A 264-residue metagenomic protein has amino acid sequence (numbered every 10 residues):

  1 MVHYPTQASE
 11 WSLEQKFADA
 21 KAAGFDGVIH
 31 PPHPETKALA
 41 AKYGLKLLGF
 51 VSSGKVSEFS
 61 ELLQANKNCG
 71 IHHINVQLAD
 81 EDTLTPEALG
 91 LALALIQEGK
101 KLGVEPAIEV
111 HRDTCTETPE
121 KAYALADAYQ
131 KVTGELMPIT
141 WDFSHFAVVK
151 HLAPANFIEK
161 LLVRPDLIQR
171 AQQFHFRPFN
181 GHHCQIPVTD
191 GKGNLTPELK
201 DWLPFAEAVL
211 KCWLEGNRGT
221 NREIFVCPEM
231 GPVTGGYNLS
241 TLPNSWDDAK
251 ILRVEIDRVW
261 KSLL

Functional and structural regions predicted by a protein language model:
M1-C69, R253-L264: N-terminal pre-domain/capping segments
M1-T6, E10-E14, G70, A126-Q130 (+3 more regions): Histidine-acidic metal/acid-base catalytic patches
T6-W11, F25-L39, V51-S60, D80-E87 (+4 more regions): Acidic-and-aromatic substrate-binding clefts and catalytic sites of carbohydrate-active enzymes
Q15-D19, E35-A38, K42, E61-N68 (+7 more regions): Alpha-helical scaffolding segments of alpha/beta enzyme cores, especially the outer helices of TIM-barrel or partial
A18-A22, L48-S52, V76-T85, L161-I168: Short, mixed-charge, low-aromatic patches
G24-G27, A41-L47, G70-H72, K100-E105 (+3 more regions): Short, well-ordered coil/turn segments that N-cap beta-strands
H30, V76, H175-F176: Redox-cofactor binding/interface segments in oxidoreductases and associated redox assembly factors
V51-I139: Active-site acidic/histidine proton-transfer and metal-coordination neighborhood in alpha/beta enzyme cores
